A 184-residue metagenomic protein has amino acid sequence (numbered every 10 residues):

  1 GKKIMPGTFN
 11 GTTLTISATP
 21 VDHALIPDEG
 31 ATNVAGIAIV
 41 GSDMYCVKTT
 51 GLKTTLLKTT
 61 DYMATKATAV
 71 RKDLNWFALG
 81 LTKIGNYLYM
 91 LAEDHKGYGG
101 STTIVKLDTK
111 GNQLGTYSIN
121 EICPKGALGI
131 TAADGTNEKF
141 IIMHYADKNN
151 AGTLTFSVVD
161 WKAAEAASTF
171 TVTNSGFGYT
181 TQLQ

Functional and structural regions predicted by a protein language model:
G1, T50-K53, D94-G99, Y145-A151: Short glycine/acidic-enriched loop and turn motifs that connect beta-strands
K2-M5, T55-K58, S101-V105, G152-S157: A short loop-to-beta-strand structural motif that recurs across blades of beta-propeller domains
T8-T12, T60-A64, D108-N112, D160-E165: Short loop/turn segments that connect beta-strands within beta-propeller blades
S17-D28, K66-K72, Q113-N120, A167-Y179: A short beta-strand motif characteristic of beta-propeller blades
D28-I39, L74-I84, E121-A133, F177-Q184: Repeated scaffold domains used in trafficking and secretory/extracellular systems, primarily beta-propellers
D43-C46, L88-M90, K139-M143: Conserved beta-propeller blade signature
A151-D160, F177-Q184: Blade-level signature of beta-propeller repeat domains, shared across WD40, Kelch, NHL, RCC1 and BNR/Asp-box propellers
